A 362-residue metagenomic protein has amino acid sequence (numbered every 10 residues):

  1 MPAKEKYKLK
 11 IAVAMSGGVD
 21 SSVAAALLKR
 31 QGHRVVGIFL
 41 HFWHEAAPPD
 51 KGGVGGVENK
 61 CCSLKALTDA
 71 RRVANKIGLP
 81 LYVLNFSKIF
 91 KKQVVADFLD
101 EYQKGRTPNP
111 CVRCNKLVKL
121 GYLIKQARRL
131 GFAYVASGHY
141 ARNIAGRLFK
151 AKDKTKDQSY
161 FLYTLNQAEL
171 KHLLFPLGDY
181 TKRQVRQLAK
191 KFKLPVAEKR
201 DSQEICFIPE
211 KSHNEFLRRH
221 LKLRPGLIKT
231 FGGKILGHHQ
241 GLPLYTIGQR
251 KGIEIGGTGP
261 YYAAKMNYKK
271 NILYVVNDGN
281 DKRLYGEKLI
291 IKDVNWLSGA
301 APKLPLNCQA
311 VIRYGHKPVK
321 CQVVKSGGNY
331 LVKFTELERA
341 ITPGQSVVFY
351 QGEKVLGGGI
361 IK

Functional and structural regions predicted by a protein language model:
M1-Y163, R183: ATP-dependent adenylation/nucleotidyltransferase module used to activate substrates
S16, A136-R142, R147-K362: AMP-forming adenylation/ATP pyrophosphatase catalytic core
